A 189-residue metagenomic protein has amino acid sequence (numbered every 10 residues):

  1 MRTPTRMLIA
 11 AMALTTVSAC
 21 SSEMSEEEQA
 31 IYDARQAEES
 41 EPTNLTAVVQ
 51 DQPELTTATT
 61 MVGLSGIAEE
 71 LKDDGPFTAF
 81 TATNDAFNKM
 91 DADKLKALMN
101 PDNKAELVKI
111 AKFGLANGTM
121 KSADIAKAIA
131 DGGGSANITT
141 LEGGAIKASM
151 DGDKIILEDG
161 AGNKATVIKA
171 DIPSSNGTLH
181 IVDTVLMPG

Functional and structural regions predicted by a protein language model:
R2-R6, S21-G189: Mature, structured domains of secreted/extracytosolic soluble proteins
M7-A13: Sec-dependent N-terminal signal peptides
T15-A19: C-terminal motif of bacterial Sec signal peptides marking the signal peptidase cleavage site
